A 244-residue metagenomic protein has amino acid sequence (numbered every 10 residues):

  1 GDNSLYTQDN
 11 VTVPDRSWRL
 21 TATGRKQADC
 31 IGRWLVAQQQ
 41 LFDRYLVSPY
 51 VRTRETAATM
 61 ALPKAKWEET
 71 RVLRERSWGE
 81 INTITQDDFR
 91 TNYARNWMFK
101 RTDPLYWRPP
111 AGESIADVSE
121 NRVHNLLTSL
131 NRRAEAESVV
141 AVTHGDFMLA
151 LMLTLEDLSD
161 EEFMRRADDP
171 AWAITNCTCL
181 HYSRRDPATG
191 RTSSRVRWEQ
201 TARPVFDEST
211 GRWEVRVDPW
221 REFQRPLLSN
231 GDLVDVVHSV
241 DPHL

Functional and structural regions predicted by a protein language model:
G1-D43, E55-A58, R185-L244: An N-terminal RHG(E/S)-centered segment typical of histidine phosphatases
D9, L158-G190: Domain-level recognition of soluble alpha/beta enzyme cores, biased toward histidine phosphatases/phosphomutases
R16, N96-D117, E222-R225, H238: Short glycine/proline- and acidic residue-enriched helix-loop micro-motifs that form flexible lids or anion-recognition
L20-R25, G112, D117, Y182: Conserved AMP-binding/adenylate-forming core of the ANL superfamily
D29-M98, D168-T178: Phosphate-coordination/substrate-recognition cap region in phosphate-metabolizing enzymes
D29-V36, S119, V123-N131: Generic structural signal for well-ordered alpha-helical scaffold segments
Q38-L41, L130-E137: Glycine-rich phosphate-binding loop signature in dinucleotide/nucleotide-binding domains
E135-D146: Generic beta-sheet signal
